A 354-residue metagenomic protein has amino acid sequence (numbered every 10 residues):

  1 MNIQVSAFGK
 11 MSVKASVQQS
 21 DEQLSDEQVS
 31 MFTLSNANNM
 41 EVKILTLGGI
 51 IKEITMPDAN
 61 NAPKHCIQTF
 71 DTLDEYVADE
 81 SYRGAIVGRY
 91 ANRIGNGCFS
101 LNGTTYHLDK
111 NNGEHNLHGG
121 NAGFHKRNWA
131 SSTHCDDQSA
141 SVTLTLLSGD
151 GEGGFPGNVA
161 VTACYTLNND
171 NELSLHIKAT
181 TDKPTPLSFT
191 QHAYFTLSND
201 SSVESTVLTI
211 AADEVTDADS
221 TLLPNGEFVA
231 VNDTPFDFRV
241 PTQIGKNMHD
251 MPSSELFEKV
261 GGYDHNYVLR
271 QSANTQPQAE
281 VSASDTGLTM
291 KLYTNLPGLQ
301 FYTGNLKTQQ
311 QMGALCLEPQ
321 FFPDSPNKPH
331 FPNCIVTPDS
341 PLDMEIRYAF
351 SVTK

Functional and structural regions predicted by a protein language model:
M1-K354: An exposed, glycine/acidic-rich loop-and-rim segment of catalytic or binding clefts
